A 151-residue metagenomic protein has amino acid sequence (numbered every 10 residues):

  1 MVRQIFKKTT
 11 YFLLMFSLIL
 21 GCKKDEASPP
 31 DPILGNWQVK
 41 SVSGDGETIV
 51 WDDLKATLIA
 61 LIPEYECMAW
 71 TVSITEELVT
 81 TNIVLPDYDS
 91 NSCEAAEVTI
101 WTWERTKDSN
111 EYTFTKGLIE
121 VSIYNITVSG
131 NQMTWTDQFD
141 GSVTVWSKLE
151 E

Functional and structural regions predicted by a protein language model:
V2-R3, L14-G44, E151: Bacterial Sec-dependent N-terminal signal peptides
F6-F12: Sec-dependent signal peptide recognition, specifically the positively charged N-region followed immediately by
D31-I59, P63, W103: Tryptophan-anchored aromatic micro-motifs
Q38, T80, E111-T113, T134 (+1 more regions): General beta-strand recognition
Q38-E47, W51, L78-D87, D140-V143: Generic short beta-strand segments
G44, E66-S129: Contiguous, well-ordered beta-strand patches that form the walls/edges of small beta-barrel/beta-sandwich domains
A95-S109, T134-E151: Edge beta-strand at a domain terminus
